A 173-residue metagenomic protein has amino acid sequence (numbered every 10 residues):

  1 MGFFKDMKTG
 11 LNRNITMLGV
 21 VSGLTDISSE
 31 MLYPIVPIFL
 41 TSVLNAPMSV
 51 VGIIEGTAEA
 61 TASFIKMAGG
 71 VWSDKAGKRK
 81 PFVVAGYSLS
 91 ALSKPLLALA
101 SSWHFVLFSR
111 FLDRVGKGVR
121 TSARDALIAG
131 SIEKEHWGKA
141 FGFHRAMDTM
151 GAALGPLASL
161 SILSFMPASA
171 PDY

Functional and structural regions predicted by a protein language model:
F3-S63: Helix-loop boundary and gating motifs at the non-cytosolic
P37, L154-L163: Small-residue (Gly/Pro/Ala) motifs that create kinks and tight helix-helix packing interfaces
E59-M67, A152-A153: Residue-level signature of mid-helix packing/kink "hotspots" within the transmembrane helices of 12-pass Major
I65-G77, L163: Helix-to-loop junctions at the C-terminal end of transmembrane segments in multipass secondary transporters
P81-L96: Structural signature of the two symmetry-related core transmembrane helices
L96-R110: Helix-loop junctions at membrane interfaces in 12-TM secondary transporters
S109-M150: Cytoplasmic helix-loop-helix junction between adjacent transmembrane helices in 12-TM secondary transporters
L163-Y173: A membrane-interface helix-boundary motif in multi-pass transporters
